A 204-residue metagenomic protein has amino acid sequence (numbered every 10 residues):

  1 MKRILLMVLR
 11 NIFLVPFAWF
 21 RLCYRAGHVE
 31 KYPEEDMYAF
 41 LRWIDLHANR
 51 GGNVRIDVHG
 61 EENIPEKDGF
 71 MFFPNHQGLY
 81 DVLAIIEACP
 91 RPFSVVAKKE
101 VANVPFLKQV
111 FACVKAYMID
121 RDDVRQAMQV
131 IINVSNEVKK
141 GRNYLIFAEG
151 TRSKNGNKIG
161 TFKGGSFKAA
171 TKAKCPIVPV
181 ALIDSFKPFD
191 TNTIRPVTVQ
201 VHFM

Functional and structural regions predicted by a protein language model:
M1-F70: Membrane-anchoring hydrophobic helices of lipid-metabolizing enzymes
L22-V29, D36-Y38, G51, E66-V124: Catalytic core of membrane glycerolipid acyltransferases/transacylases, capturing the structured, soluble-facing
V58, F72, V95, V201-F203: Generic preference for hydrophobic
G69-M71, N143-F147: Residue-level preference for the first positions of well-ordered beta-strands
F73, V110, V134-N136, N192-R195: Short low-complexity, flexible loop/linker segments enriched in glycine and/or proline with clustered acidic
H76-G78, E149-S153: Short glycine-rich anion-binding loops that position phosphate/pyrophosphate groups of nucleotides and phosphorylated
F106-Q109, N143-L145, K154-M204: A cross-family acyltransferase "interaction/gating" segment
Q126-S135: Anionic-ligand binding region
